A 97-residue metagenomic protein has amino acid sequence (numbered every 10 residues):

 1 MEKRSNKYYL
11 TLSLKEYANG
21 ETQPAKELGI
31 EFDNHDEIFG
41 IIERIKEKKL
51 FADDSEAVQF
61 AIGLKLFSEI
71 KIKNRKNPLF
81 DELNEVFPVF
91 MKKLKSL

Functional and structural regions predicted by a protein language model:
E2-D54, N74, P78-L97: N-terminal intrinsically disordered, cationic/polar leader segments that include organellar targeting peptides
E56-G63: Short, well-ordered alpha-helical segments that carry or flank key catalytic/ligand-binding motifs at enzyme/regulatory
